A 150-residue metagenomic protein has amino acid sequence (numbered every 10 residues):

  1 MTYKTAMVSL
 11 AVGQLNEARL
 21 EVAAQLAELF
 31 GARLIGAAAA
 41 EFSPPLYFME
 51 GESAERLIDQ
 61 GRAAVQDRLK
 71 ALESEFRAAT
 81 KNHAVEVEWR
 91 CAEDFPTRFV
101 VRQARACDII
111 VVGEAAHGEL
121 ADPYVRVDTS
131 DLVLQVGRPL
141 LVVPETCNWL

Functional and structural regions predicted by a protein language model:
M1, I35, E41, R77-I110: Structural beta-alpha unit
M1-R56, Q135-R138, E145-W149: Small/aliphatic-rich secondary-structure junction motif
V12, V87-C91, G118-A121: Short, flexible loop segments at the rims of nucleotide/cofactor-binding pockets, characterized by
N16, L69, A92-E93, D122: A conditional alpha-helix N-cap/helix-loop micro-motif detector
L20, Q25-L29, F99-N148: Gly/Ser-rich helix-loop-strand patches that form or flank binding pockets for ribonucleotide-derived cofactors
R56-A71: A short acidic, glycine-rich active-site loop that binds or catalyzes chemistry on phosphate/adenosine moieties
R68-T80: Amphipathic helical "hinge" segments at domain boundaries
